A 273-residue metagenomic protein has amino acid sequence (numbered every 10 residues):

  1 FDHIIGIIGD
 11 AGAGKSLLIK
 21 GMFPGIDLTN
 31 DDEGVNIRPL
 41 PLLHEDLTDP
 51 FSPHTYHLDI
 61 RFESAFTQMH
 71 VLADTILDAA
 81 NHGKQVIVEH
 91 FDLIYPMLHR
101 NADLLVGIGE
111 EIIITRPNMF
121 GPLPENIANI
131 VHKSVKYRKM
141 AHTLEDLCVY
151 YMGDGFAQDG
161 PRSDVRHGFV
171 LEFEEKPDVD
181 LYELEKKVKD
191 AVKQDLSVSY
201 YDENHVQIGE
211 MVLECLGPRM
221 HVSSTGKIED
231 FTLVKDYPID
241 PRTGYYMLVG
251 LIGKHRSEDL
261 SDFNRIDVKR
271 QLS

Functional and structural regions predicted by a protein language model:
H3-D27: Glycine-rich phosphate-binding P-loop
I4-G6, S52-R61, R166-E174: Short glycine-rich, basic-tinged beta-strand/loop micro-motifs
I4-I5, M22-G25, L43-H44, F66-M69 (+3 more regions): Conserved mixed alpha/beta catalytic, RNA-binding, or beta-rich assembly cores of soluble enzyme, regulatory
G25-D31, A80-Q85, R100-N101, D190-S197: Structural alpha-beta junctions
D27-E33, A157-P161: Short secondary-structure junctions
N30-D92: Conserved nucleotide-sensing/catalytic segment adjacent to the nucleotide-binding pocket in NTP-handling enzymes
L77-V135: Replace "adjacent to P-loop NTPase cores in ATP/GTP-dependent enzymes" with "adjacent to NTP-binding cores
E125-S273: Active-/binding-site microenvironments in catalytic and ligand-binding cores
